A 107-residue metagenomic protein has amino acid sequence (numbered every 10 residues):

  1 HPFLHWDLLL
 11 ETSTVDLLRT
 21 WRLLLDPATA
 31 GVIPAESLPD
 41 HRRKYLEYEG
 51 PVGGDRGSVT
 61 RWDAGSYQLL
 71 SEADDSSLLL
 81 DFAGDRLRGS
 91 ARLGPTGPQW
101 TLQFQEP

Functional and structural regions predicted by a protein language model:
H1-P107: A charge-rich, low-complexity, intrinsically flexible signal that marks solvent-exposed coils, linkers, repeats
